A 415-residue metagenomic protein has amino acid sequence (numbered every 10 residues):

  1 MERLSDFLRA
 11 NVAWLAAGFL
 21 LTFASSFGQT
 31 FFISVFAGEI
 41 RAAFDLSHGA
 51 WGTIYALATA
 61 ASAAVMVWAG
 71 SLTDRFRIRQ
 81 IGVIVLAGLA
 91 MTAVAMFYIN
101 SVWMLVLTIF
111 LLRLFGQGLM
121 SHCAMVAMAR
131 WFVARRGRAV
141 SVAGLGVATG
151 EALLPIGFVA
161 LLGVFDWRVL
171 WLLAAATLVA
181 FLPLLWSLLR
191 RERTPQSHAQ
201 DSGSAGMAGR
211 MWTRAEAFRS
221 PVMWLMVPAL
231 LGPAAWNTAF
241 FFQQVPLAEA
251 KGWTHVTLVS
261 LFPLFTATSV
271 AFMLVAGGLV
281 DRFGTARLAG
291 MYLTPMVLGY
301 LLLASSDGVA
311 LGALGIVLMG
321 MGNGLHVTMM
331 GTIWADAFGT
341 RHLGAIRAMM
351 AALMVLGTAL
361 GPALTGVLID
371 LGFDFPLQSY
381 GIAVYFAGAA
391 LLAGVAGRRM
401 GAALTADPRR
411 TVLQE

Functional and structural regions predicted by a protein language model:
A13-H48, A69, F240-V245: Extracytoplasmic
F23, W103-L119, L231, L311-L325: Hydrophobic core of transmembrane alpha-helices in multi-pass small-molecule transporters, especially MFS/SLC-type
I33-A37, F218-M273: Extracytoplasmic gate region of multi-pass secondary transporters
A64-V102: Conserved MFS/SLC helix-loop-helix module at the cytosolic interface between two early adjacent transmembrane helices
V65-R77, F272-G284, I369-D370: Helix-to-loop junctions at the C-terminal end of transmembrane segments in multipass secondary transporters
L119-F132, L325-F338: Intracellular juxtamembrane helix-capping segments at the cytosolic ends of symmetry-related transmembrane helices
V147-T194: Helix-loop-helix hairpin linking two adjacent transmembrane segments in secondary transporters
P263-I333: C-terminal transmembrane helical hairpin of 12-TM major facilitator-type secondary transporters
